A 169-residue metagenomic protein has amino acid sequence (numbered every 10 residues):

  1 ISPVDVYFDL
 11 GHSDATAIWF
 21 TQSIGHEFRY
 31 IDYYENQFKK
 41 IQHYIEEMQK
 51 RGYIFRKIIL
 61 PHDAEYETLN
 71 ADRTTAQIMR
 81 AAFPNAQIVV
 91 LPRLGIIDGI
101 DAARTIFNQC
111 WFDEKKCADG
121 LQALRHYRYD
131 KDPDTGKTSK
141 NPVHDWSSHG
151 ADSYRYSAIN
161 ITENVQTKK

Functional and structural regions predicted by a protein language model:
I1-L10: ATPase catalytic-site recognition across NTP-hydrolyzing enzymes
P3, A15-T16, N108-Q109: Short, surface-exposed beta-edge/turn micro-motifs
D9-G11, Y34, D63, Y154: Anionic group-transfer/hydrolysis microenvironments
H12, S23-G25, A158, T162: Hydrophobic/aromatic-lined pockets within catalytic cores
A15-Q22, R155: Short beta-strand scaffold segments in enzyme catalytic cores
T16, R56, A151: Residue-level detector of short, conserved catalytic/binding motifs and their immediate flanks
W19-V143, N164-V165, K169: Mg2+-dependent endonuclease catalytic cores in nucleic-acid-processing enzymes, primarily RNase H-like
H144-Q166: Acidic, Mg2+-coordinating catalytic module of metal-dependent nucleases/exonucleases that use a two-metal-ion mechanism
